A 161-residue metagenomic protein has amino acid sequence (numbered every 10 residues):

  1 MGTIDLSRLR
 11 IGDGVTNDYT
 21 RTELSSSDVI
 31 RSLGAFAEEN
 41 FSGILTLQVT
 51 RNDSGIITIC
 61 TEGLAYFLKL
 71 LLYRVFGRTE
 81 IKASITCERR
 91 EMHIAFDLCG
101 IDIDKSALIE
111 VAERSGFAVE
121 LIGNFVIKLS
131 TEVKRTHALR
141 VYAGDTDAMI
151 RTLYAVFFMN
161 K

Functional and structural regions predicted by a protein language model:
M1-I11, I109-K161: Flexible, glycine-/charge-rich segments associated with ATP-binding catalytic modules
D5-G14, V75-T79: Ser/Thr-centered hotspots in the catalytic core of two-component histidine kinases
G14-Y19, I56-I59: Conserved micro-motifs of the catalytic ATP-binding
T20-E39, L68, L72: Short beta-to-alpha transition helix within the HATPase_c
S26, D102-I109: Short helix N-cap motif at coil->helix boundaries in the Bergerat
I44-G55: Conserved catalytic submotifs in the C-terminal HATPase_c
T58-S84, A107, V111-R114: Conserved ATP-binding N-box helix of the HATPase_c
E80-C99: Short beta-strand/loop element within the Bergerat-fold HATPase_c
